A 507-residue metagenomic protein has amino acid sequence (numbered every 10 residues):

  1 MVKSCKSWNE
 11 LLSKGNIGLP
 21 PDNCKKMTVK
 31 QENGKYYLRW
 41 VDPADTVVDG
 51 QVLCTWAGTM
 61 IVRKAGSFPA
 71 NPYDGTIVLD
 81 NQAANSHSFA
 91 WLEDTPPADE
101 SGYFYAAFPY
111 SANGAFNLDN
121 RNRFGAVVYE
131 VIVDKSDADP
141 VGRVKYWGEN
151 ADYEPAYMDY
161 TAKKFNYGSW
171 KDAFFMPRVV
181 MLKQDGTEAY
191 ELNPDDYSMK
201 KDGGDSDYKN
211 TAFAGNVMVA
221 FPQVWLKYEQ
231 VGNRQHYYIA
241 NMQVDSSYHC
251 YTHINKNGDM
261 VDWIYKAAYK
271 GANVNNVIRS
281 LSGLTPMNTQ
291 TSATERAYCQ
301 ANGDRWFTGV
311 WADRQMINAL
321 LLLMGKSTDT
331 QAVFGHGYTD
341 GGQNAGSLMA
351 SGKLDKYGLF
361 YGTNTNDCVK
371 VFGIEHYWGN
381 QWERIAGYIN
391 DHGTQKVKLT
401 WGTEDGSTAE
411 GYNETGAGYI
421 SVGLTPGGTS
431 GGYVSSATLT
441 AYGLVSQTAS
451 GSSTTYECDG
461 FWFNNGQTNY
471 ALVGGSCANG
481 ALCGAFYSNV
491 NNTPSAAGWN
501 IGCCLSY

Functional and structural regions predicted by a protein language model:
M1-P21, A497, C504-S506: Enriched but not universal
E10-W56, D99, G114-A126: Pro/Thr/Ser/Gly-rich low-complexity, intrinsically disordered linker/stalk tracts
L38, G58-I61, C503: Short beta-strand elements bearing conserved aromatic residues within extracellular beta-rich modules
C54-E100: Recognizes extended acidic, P/S/T-rich segments that occur within or adjacent to Ig-like beta-sandwich modules
F89-N117: Beta-strand-rich modules
A126-S247: N-terminal module-boundary/linker segments of secreted carbohydrate-active enzymes
Y208, A212-G215, M242-Y377, Q381: Short aromatic-cysteine micro-motif
D313-Q315, H336-L354, Y361, N380-N390 (+1 more regions): C-terminal, surface-exposed recognition/capping segments
